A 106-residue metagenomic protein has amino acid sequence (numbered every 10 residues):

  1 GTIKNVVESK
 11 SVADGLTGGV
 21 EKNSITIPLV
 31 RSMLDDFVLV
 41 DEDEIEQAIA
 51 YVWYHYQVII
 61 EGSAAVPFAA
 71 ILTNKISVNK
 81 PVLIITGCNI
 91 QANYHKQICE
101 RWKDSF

Functional and structural regions predicted by a protein language model:
G1-F106: PLP-dependent amino-acid enzyme catalytic core
